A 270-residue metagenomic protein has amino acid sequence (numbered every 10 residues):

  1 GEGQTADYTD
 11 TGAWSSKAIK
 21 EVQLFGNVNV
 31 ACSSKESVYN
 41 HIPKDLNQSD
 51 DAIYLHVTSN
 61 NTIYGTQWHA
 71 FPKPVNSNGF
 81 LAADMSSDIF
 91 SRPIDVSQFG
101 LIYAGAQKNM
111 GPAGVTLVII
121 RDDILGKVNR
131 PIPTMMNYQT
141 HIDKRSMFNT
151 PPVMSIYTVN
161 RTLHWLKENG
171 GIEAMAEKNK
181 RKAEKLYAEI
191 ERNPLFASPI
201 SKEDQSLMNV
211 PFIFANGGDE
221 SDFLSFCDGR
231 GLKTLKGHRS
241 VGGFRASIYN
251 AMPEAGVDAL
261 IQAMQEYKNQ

Functional and structural regions predicted by a protein language model:
E2-S16: Conserved PLP-anchoring active-site segment centered on the Schiff-base-forming lysine
Y8, V30-S33, V57, L81-M85 (+2 more regions): General beta-strand structural signal in soluble alpha/beta enzymes
K17-N27: Active-site-proximal loop->helix
V22, S34-I89: Active-site phosphate-binding strand-loop segment of PLP-dependent enzymes
A82, V96-Q107, T116: Conserved active-site segment immediately N-terminal to the catalytic lysine that forms the internal aldimine
A106-A188, S201, Q270: Active-site C-terminal subdomain of aminotransferase-like
F196-F226: Conserved PLP-binding catalytic core of the aspartate aminotransferase-like
G229, G242-Q270: PLP-dependent enzyme catalytic core of the Aspartate aminotransferase-like
